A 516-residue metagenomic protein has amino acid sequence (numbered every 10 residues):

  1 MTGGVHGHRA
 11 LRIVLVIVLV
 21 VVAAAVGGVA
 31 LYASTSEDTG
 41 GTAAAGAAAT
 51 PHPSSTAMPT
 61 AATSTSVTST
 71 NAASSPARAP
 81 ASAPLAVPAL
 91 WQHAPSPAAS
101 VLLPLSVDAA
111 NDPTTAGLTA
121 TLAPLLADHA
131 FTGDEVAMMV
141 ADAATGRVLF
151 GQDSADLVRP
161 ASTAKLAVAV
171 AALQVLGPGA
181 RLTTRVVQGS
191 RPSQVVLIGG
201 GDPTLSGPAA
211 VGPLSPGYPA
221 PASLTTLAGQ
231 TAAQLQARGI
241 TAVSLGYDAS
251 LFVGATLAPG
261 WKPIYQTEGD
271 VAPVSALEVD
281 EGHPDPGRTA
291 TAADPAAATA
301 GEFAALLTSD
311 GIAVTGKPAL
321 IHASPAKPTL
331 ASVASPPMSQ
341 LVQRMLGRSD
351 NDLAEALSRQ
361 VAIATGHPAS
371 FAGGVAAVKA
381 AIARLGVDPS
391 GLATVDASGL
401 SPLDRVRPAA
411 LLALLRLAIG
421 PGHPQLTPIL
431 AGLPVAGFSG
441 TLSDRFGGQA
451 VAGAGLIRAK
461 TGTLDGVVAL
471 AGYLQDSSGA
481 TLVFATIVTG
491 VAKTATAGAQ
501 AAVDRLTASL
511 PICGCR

Functional and structural regions predicted by a protein language model:
T2-T42, V243, I512, R516: Hydrophobic single-pass membrane-targeting/anchoring helices
V26-T65, S69, R181: C-terminal region of N-terminal signal peptides and the immediate post-cleavage residues of exported proteins
A61-A144, V148-D156, A228-T241: Beta-lactamase-like hydrolase cores
E135, S193-T225, A232-S275, G282 (+2 more regions): Mid-domain, small-residue-enriched loop/turn segments at the edges of structured enzyme/sensor domains
G146, P160-P178, L277, E302-L307 (+2 more regions): Active-site SXXK
G151, A362-R516: Small-residue-rich helix-loop
V175-R191, G311-A319, L426-I429: Short, well-structured active-site flanking segments
P273, G282-P428: A small/polar active-site loop signature that marks catalytic segments
